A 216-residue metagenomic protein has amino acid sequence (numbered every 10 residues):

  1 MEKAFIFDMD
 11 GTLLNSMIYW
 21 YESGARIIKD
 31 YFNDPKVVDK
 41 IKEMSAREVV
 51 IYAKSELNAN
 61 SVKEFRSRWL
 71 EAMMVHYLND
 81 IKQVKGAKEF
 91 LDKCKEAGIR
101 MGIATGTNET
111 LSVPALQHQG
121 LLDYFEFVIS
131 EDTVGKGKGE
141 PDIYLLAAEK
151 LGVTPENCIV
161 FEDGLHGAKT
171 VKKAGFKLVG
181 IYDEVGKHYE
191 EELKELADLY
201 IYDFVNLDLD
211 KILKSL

Functional and structural regions predicted by a protein language model:
M1-K3, D92-K95, E109, V113-L216: Asp-based, Mg2+/Mn2+-dependent phosphohydrolase catalytic module
E2-E89, K93-A97: N-terminal helical cap/lid subdomain that shapes the substrate entry/recognition surface in HAD-like hydrolases
T12, T105-T107: Conserved phosphate-coupling serine/threonine residues in phosphotransfer and NTP-handling enzymes
L13, Q83, M101, K136 (+1 more regions): Conserved SAM-binding loop
D34-K36, A59-S61, M101, D123 (+2 more regions): Residue-level detector of short coil/turn "hinge" positions at structural boundaries
D39, D80, G102-T105, T133-V134 (+1 more regions): A generic secondary-structure micro-motif detector that highlights 1-2 residue hydrophobic/ambivalent hotspots embedded
Y77-K82, G106, L178-G180: Short, flexible loop segments at the rims of nucleotide/cofactor-binding pockets, characterized by
